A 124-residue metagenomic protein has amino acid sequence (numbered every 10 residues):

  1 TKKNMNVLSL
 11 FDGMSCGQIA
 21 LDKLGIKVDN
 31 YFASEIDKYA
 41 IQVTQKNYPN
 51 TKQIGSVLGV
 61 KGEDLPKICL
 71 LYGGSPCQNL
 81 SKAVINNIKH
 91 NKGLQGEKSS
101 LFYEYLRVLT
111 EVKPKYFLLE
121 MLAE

Functional and structural regions predicted by a protein language model:
T1-E124: Conserved active-site and SAM-binding loop architecture of S-adenosyl-L-methionine-dependent nucleic-acid
